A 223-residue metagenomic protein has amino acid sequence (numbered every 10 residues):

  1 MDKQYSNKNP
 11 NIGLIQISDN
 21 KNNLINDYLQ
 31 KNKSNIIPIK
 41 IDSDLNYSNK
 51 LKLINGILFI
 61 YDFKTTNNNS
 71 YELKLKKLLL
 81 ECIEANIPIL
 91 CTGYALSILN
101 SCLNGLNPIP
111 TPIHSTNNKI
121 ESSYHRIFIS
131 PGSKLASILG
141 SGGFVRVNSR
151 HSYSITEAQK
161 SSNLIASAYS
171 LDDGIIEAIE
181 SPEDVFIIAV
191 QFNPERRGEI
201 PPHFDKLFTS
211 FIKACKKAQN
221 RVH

Functional and structural regions predicted by a protein language model:
M1-P88, Y94, N100, I113-G132 (+4 more regions): N-terminal beta1-alpha1 cap of cysteine-dependent amidohydrolase-like domains
L103-I109: Post-Walker A helix-loop "phosphate-sensing" segment adjacent to the P-loop in P-loop NTPases
G105, G140-S141: Helix N-cap/coil-helix junction residues
F144-V145: Beta-strand-rich solenoid/repeat architectures in extracellular/passenger domains of polysaccharide-targeting enzymes
N148-E157: A glycine-rich beta-turn/hairpin centered on an aromatic-Pro dipeptide
I188-F192: Active-site-proximal beta-strand elements of phosphoester/diester hydrolases
